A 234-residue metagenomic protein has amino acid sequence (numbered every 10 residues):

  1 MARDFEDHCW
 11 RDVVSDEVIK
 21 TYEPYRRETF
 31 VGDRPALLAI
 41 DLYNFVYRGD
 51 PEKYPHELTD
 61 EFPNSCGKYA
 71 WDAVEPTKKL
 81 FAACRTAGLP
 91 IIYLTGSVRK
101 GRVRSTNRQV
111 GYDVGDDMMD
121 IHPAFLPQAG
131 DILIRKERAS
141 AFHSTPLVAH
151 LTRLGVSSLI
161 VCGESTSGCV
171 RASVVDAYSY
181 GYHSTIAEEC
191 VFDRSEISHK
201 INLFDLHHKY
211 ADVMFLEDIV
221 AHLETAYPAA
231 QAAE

Functional and structural regions predicted by a protein language model:
M1-A36, F45, D50-K53, A82-A87 (+1 more regions): Active-site-adjacent betaalpha module
L38-I40: Short hydrophobic beta-strand that contains or immediately precedes a catalytic carboxylate
Y47, K100-V103: Short catalytic/ligand-binding loop motif for oxyanion handling, primarily in non-cytosolic enzymes, centered on
R48-C66: A solvent-exposed, charged loop/short amphipathic helix patch at secondary-structure junctions
W71-P90: A short, N-terminal amphipathic alpha-helix
L89-G96, A187: Short beta-strand segments at enzyme active-site cores
G96-K100, H122: Active-site microenvironments of hydrolase-like enzyme catalytic domains
